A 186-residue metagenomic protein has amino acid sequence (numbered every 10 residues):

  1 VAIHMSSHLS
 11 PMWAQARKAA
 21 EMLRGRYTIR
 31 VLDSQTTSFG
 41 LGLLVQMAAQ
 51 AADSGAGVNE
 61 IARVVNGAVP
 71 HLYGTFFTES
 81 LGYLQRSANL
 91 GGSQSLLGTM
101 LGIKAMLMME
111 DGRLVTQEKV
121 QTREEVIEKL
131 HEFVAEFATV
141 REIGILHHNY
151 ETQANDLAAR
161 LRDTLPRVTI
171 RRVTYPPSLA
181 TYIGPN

Functional and structural regions predicted by a protein language model:
V1-S7: Short, glycine-/small-residue-enriched flexible loop/hinge segments at domain edges that mediate gating
H8-R30, T36-N186: Mixed-charge interfacial surface used for oligomerization/domain docking and macromolecular partner engagement
